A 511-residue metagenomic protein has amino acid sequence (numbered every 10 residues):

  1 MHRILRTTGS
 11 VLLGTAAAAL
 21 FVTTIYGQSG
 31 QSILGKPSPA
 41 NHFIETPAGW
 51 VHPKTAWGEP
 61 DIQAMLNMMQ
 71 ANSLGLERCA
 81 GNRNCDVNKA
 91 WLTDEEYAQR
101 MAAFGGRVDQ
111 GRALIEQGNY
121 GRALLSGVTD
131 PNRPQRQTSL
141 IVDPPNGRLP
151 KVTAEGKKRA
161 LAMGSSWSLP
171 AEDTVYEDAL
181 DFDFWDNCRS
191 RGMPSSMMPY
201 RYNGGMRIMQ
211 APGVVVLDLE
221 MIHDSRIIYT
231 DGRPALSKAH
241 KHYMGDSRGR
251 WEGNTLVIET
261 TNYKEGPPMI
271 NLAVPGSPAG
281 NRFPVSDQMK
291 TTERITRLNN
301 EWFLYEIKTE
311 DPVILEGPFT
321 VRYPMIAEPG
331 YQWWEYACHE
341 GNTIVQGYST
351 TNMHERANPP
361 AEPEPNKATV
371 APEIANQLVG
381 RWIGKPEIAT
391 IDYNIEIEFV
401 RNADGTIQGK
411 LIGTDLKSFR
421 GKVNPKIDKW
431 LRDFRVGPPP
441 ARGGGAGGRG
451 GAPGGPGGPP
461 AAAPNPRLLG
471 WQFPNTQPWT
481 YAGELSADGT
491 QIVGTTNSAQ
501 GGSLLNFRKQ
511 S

Functional and structural regions predicted by a protein language model:
H2-L12: Bacterial N-terminal signal peptides that target proteins for export
V11-T24: Bacterial N-terminal signal peptides
T23-Q477, T495-N497: PEST-like low-complexity, intrinsically disordered acidic/proline/serine-rich tracts that flank trafficking/processing
E484-L485, I492-G502: Short, exposed beta-strand-loop hairpins at the edges of beta-sheets in extracellular/periplasmic proteins
L505-F507: Edge beta-strands of extracellular beta-sandwich domains
K509-S511: Short, solvent-exposed mixed-charge patches
